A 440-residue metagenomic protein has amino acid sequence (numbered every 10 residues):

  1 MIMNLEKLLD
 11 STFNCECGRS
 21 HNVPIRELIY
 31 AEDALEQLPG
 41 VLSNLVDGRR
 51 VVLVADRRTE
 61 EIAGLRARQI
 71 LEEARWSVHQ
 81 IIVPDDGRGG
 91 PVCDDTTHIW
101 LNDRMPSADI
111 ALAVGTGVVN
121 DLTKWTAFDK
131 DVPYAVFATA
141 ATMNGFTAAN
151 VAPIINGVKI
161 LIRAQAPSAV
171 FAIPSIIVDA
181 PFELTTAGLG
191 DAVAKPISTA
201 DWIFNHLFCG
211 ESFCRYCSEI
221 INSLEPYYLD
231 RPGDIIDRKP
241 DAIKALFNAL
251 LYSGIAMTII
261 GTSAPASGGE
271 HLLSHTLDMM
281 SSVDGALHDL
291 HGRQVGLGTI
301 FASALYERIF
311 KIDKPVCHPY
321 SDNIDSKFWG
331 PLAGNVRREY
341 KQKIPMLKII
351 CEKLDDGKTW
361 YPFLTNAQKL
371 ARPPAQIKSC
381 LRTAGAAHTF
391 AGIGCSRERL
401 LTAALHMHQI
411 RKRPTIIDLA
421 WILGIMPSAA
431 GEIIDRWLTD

Functional and structural regions predicted by a protein language model:
M1-I110: ATP/NTP phosphate-donor binding region
I2-C15, A192, R308-D440: C-terminal charged capping/lid subdomain of soluble metabolic enzymes
S20-N22, L45-V46, D103-P106, A127 (+4 more regions): Solvent-exposed alpha-helices and their adjacent loops that cap or buttress functional pockets in soluble metabolic
E32-L35, R57-G64, G115-N120, A141-T142 (+1 more regions): Gly/Ser/Thr-rich loops at beta-strand to alpha-helix junctions that form or flank small-molecule/cofactor-binding
G89, D94-S107, A141, I260 (+1 more regions): Non-transmembrane, aqueous-exposed alpha-helical and coiled segments at domain scale
R104-T126, K130-A140: A short, small-residue-rich loop immediately preceding and capping a beta-strand
W125-Y227: A glycine/threonine-rich phosphate-anchoring loop and its flanking beta-alpha core in nucleotide/phosphate-binding
I220-Q368, R372-Q376: Active-site segments that bind and position negatively charged phosphate/pyrophosphate groups
